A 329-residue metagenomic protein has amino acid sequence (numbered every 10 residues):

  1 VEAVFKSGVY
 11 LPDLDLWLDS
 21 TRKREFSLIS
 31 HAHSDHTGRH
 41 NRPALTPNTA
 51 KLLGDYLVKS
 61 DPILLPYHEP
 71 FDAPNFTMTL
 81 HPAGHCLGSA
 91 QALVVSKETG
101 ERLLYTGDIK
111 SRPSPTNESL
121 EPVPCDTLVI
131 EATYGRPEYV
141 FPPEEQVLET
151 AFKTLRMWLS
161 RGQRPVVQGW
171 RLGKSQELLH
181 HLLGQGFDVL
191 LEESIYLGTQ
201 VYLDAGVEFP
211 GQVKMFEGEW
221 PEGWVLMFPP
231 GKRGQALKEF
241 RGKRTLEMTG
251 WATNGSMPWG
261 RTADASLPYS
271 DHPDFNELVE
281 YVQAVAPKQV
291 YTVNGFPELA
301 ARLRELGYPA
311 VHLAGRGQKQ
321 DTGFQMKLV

Functional and structural regions predicted by a protein language model:
V1-G8, D13-D15, N75, C86 (+4 more regions): Extended recognition/assembly regions associated with phosphoester-bond processing machinery
E2-R22, F26, A32-V166, G173: His/Asp/Glu-rich metal-coordinating catalytic cores of metallo-dependent phosphodiesterases/hydrolases acting on
R42-A50, V129, F187-G198, E247 (+1 more regions): Short internal beta-strands
G54-Y56, A73-T77, S114-T116, E138-V140 (+3 more regions): Short, charged, surface-exposed secondary-structure boundary motifs
D61-P66, G186-S194, Y308-G317: Short hydrophobic/aromatic-enriched beta-strand-loop microsegments
C86-L87, Q168-Q176, N294-L299: Gly/Ser/Thr-rich loops at beta-strand to alpha-helix junctions that form or flank small-molecule/cofactor-binding
L148-E222: Hard-cation-handling environments
G184, G206-V207, Q212-V329: C-terminal regulatory/interaction regions
